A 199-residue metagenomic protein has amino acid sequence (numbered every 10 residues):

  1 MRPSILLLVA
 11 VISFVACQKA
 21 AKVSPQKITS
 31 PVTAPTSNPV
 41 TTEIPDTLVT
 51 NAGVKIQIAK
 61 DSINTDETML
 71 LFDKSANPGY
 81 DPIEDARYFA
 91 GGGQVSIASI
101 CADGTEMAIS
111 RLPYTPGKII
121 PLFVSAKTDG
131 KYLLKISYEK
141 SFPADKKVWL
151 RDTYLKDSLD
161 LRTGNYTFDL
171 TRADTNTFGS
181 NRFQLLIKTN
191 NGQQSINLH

Functional and structural regions predicted by a protein language model:
M1-S4, Q18-K19: Positively charged n-region of N-terminal signal peptides that target proteins for export
S4-I12: Sec-dependent N-terminal signal peptides
F14-A16: C-terminal motif of bacterial Sec signal peptides marking the signal peptidase cleavage site
A21-H199: Compositionally biased Ser/Thr/Gly- and acidic/asparagine-rich, proline-interspersed low-complexity stretches
